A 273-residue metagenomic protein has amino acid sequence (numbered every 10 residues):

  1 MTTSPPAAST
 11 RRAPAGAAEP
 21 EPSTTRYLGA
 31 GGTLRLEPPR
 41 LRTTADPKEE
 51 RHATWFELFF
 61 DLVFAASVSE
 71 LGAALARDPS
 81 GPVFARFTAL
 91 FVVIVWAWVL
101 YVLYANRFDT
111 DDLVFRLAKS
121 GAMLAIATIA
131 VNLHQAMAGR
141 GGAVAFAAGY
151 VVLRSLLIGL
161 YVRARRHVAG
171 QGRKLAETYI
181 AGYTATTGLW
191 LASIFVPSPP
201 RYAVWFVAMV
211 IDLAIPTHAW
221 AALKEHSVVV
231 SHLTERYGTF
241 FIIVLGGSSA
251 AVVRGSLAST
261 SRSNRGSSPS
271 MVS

Functional and structural regions predicted by a protein language model:
T2-S273: Multi-pass alpha-helical transmembrane bundle typical of ion/small-solute transporters and intramembrane aspartyl
